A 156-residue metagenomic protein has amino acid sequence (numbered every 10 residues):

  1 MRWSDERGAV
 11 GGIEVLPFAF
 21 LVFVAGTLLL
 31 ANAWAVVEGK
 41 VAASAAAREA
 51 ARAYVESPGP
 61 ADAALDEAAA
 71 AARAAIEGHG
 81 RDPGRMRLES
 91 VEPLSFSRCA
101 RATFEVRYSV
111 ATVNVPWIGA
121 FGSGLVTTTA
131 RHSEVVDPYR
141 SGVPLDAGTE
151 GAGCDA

Functional and structural regions predicted by a protein language model:
M1-A70: Alpha-helical assembly-interface signal, strongest on the long, hydrophobic N-terminal helix that forms
V55-A156: Short, conserved structural patches
